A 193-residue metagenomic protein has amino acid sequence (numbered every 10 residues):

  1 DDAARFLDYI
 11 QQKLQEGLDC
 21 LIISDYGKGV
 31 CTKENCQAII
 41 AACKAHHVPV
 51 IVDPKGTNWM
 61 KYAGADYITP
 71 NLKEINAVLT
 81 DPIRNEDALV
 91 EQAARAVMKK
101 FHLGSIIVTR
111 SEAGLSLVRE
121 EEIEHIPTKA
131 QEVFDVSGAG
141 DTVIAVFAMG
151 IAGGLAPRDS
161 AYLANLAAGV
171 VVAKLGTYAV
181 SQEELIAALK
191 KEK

Functional and structural regions predicted by a protein language model:
D1-E16: Conserved phosphate-binding/catalytic loop of the ribokinase/pfkB sugar-kinase fold
Q11, K28-I123: Conserved phosphate/ATP/ADP-binding segment of small-molecule kinases
K13-V30: Short acidic, glycine-rich surface-loop motifs adjacent to enzyme active sites
L21-S24, N71, L115, D141 (+1 more regions): Conserved structural-core and active-site-/substrate-pathway-adjacent residues in large, well-folded domains of enzymes
I22, N35, I39, V50-V52 (+7 more regions): Extended, hydrophobic alpha-helical segments in both membrane/secreted and soluble proteins
K100, G104-S105, K129-K190: Conserved post-catalytic alpha-helical subdomain immediately downstream of the catalytic base and nucleotide-binding
I126: Hydrophobic residues at beta-strand termini and immediately following loops that shape nucleotide-binding pockets
